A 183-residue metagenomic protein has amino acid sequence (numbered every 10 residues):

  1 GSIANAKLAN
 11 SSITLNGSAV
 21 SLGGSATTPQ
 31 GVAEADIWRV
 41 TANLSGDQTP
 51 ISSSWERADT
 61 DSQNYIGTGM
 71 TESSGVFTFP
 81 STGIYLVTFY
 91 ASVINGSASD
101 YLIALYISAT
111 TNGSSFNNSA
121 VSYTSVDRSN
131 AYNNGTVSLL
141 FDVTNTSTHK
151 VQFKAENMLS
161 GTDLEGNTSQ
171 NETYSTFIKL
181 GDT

Functional and structural regions predicted by a protein language model:
G1-V32: Fibrous stalk/shaft segments of extracellular and virion attachment machinery
G31-T183: Extracellular jelly-roll beta-sandwich "head" domains, especially the C-terminal globular C1q domain
